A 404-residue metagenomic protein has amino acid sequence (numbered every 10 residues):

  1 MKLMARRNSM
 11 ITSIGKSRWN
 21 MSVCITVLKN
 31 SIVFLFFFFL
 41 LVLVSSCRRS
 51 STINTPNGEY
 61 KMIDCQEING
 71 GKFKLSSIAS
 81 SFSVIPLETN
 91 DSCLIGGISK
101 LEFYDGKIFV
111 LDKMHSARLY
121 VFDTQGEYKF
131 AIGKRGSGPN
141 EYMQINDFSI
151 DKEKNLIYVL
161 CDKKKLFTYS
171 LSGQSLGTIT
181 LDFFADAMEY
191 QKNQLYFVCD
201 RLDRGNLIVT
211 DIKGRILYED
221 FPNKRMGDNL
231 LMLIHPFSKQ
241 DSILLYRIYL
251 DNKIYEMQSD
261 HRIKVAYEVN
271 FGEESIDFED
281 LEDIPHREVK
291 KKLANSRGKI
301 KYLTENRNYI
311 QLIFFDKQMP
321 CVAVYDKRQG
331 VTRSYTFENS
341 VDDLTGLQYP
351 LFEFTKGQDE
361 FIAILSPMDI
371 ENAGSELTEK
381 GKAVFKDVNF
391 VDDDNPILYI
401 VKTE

Functional and structural regions predicted by a protein language model:
L43-S46: C-terminal motif of bacterial Sec signal peptides marking the signal peptidase cleavage site
S51-P86: Blade/loop signatures of beta-propeller domains
K61, K107-K113, N155-C161, N193-D200 (+3 more regions): Short beta-strand elements that form the blades of beta-propeller/WD-repeat-like and other beta-sheet-rich scaffold
F82-A117: Beta-strand-rich domains and repeat architectures in extracellular enzymes and scaffolds, especially beta-propellers
E88-C93, G97, E127-K154: Blade-loop segments of beta-propeller domains
G97-K100, M143-F148, F183-Q191, D228-P236 (+2 more regions): Repeated scaffold domains used in trafficking and secretory/extracellular systems, primarily beta-propellers
M143-I145, L160-G205, E219-N229: Asp-box/WD-like beta-propeller blade repeats and closely related beta-sheet repeat scaffolds
A266-E288, R328-Q358: Conserved blade-ending motifs and adjacent loop-strand segments that build the rim/top face of beta-propeller domains
